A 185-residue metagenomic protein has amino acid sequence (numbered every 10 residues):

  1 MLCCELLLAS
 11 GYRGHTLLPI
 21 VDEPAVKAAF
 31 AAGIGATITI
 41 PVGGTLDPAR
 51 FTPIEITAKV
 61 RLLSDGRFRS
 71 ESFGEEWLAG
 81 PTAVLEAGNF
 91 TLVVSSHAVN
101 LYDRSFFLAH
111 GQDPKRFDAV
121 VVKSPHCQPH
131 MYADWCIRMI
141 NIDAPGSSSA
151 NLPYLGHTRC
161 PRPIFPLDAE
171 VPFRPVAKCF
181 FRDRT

Functional and structural regions predicted by a protein language model:
M1-V93: Hard-cation-handling environments
G66-R184: Extended hydrophobic packing segments that form well-structured cores
